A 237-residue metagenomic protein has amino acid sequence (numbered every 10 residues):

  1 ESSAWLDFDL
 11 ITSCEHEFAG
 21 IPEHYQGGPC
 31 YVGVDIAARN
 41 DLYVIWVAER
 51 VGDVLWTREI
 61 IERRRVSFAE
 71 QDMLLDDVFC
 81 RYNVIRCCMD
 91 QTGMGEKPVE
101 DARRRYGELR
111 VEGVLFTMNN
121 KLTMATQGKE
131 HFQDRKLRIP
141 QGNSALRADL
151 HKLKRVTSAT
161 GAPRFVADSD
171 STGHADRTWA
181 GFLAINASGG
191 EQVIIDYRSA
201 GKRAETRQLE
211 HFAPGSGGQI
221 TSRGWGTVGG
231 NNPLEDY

Functional and structural regions predicted by a protein language model:
E1-V34: ATPase catalytic-site recognition across NTP-hydrolyzing enzymes
H24-R50: Gly/Thr-rich phosphate-binding beta-strand-loop-beta motif of the actin/hexokinase/Hsp70
Q26-G28, R39-L42, C80-V84, Q133 (+1 more regions): Short, well-ordered loop/turn elements at secondary-structure boundaries
D35, D90, D176: Acidic active-site catalytic centers that drive phospho-/nucleotidyl reactions and related ester hydrolyses
D41, R64-Q71, G173-W179: Phosphate/oxyanion-binding active-site loops and adjacent basic polyanion-contact surfaces
I45, G128, A180: A residue-level signal for conserved active-site and pocket-lining positions in enzyme catalytic cores
V51-G161, Q208-Y237: Mg2+-dependent endonuclease catalytic cores in nucleic-acid-processing enzymes, primarily RNase H-like
L153-G224: Charge-patterned, long linear interaction tracts outside catalytic cores
